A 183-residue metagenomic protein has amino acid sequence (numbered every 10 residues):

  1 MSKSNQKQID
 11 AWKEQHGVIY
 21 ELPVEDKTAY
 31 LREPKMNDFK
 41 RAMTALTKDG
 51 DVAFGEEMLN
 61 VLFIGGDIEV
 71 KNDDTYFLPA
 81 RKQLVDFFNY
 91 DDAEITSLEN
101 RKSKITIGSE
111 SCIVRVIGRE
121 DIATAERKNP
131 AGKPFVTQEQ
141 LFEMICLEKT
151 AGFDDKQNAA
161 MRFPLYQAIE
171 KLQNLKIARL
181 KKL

Functional and structural regions predicted by a protein language model:
M1-W12: Short, intrinsically disordered N-terminal pre-domain segments
H16-G17, V24-L183: Short, surface-exposed, charged amphipathic helix/loop patches that serve as local interaction elements
